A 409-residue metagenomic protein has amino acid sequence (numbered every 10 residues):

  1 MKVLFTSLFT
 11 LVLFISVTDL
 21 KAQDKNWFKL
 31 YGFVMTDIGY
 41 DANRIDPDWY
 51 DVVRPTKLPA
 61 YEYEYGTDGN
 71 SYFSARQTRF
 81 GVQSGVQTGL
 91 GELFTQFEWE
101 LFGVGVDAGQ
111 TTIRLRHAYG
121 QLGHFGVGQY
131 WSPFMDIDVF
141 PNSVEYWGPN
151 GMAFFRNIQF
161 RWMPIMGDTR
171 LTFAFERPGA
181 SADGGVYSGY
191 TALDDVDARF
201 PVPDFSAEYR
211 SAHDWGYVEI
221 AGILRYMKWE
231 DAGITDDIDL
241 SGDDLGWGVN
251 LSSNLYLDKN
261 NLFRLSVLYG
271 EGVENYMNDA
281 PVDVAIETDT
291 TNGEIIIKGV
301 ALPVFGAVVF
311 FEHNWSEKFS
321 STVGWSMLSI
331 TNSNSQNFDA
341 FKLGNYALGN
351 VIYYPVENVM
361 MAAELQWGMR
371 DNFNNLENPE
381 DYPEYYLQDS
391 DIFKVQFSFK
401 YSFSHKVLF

Functional and structural regions predicted by a protein language model:
M1-Q23: Bacterial Sec-dependent N-terminal signal peptides
D24, N70-Y72, A108-T112, G148-F154 (+8 more regions): Replace "Gram-negative outer membrane beta-barrel proteins" with "bacterial and organellar outer membrane beta-barrel
D24-Y50, E62-A182, R199-V202, S206-Y217 (+3 more regions): Outer membrane beta-barrel
D41-I45, V106-A108, D136-F140, A180-G185 (+6 more regions): Outer-membrane beta-barrel proteins
W49-Y61, V284-G293: Surface-exposed loop/turn segments flanking beta-strands in extracellular/periplasmic regions
H213-F341, N345: Detector for outer-membrane/organellar transmembrane beta-barrel domains, recognizing the amphipathic beta-strand
N350-E364, R370-D371: C-terminal closing repeat unit and adjoining cap/tail of repeat-based domains
L387-F409: Outer-membrane beta-barrel "beta-signal"
